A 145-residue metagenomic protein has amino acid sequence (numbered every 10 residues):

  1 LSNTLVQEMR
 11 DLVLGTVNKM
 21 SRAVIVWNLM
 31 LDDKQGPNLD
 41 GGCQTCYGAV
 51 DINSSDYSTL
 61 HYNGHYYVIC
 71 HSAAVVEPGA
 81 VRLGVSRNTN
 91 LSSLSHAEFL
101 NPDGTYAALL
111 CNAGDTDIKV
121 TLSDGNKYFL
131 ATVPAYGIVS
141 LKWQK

Functional and structural regions predicted by a protein language model:
L1-K145: Substrate-binding and catalytic surfaces of secreted/luminal carbohydrate-active proteins
